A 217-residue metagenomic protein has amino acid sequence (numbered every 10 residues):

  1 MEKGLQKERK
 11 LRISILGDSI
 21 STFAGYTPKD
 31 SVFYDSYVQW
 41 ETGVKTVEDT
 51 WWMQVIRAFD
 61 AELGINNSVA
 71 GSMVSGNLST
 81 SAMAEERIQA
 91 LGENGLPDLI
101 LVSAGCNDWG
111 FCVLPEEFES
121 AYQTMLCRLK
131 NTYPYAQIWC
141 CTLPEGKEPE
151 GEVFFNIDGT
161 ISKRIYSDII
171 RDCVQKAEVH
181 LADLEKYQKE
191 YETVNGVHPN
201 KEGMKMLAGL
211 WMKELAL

Functional and structural regions predicted by a protein language model:
M1-S14: Membrane/wall-proximal cationic-aromatic binding patches
Q6, V44, N200, M204: Aromatic-acidic/polar surface patches that form glycan- and anion
R12-S14, Y26-S120: Conserved SGNH/GDSL esterase-like catalytic core that processes O-acyl groups on lipids and polysaccharides
L16-G17, C141: Short hydrophobic segments within beta-strands
I20-S21: Short active-site segment of divalent metal-dependent hydrolases/proteases that encodes the spacing between
E85-L217: Alpha-helical cap/lid subdomain in secreted, periplasmic, or secretory-pathway luminal O-acyl-processing enzymes
